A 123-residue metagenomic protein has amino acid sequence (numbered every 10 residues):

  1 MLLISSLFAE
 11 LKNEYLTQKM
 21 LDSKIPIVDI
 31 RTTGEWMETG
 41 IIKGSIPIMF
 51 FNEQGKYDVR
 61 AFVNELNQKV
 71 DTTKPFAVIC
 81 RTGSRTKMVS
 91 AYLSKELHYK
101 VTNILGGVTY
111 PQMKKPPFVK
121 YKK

Functional and structural regions predicted by a protein language model:
S5-S23, G34-P75, S84-K123: Rhodanese-like catalytic fold shared by cysteine-dependent sulfurtransferases and DSP/PTP-type phosphatases
P26-R31: Short hydrophobic beta-strand that contains or immediately precedes a catalytic carboxylate
V78-C80: Short, surface-exposed ligand- or partner-binding patches at beta-edge/loop junctions that are enriched in aromatics
